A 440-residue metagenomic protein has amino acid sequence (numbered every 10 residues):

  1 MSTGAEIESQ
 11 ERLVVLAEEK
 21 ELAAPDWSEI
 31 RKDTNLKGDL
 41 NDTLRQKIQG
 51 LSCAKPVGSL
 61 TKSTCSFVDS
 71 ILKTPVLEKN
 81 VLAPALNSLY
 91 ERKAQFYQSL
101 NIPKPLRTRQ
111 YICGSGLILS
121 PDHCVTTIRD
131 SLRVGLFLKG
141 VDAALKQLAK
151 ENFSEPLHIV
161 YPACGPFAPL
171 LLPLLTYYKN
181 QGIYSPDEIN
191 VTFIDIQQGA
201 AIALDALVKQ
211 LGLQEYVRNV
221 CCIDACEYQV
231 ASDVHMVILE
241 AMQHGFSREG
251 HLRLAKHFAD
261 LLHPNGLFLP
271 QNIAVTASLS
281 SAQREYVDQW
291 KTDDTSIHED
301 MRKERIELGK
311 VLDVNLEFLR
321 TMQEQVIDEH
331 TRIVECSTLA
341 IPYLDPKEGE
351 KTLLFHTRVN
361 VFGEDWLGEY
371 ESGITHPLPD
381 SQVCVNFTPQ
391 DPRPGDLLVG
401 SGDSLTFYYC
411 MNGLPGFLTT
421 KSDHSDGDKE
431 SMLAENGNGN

Functional and structural regions predicted by a protein language model:
S2-S59, V81-Q95, P103-G116, P121 (+6 more regions): Class I SAM-binding transferase module
F67-P75: Intrinsically disordered, low-complexity transactivation/modulatory regions of eukaryotic transcription regulators
R109-K150: Class I SAM-dependent methyltransferase Rossmann-like catalytic core, especially the SAM/SAH-binding loop
V141-A149, Y178-G182, V208, G212: Structural motif corresponding to the C-terminal cap of alpha-helices
F153-F167: Conserved class I S-adenosyl-L-methionine
G165-P186: Conserved SAM-binding loop of SAM-dependent methyltransferases across substrates and taxa, primarily the Class I
L204-D205: Conserved SAM-binding loop
